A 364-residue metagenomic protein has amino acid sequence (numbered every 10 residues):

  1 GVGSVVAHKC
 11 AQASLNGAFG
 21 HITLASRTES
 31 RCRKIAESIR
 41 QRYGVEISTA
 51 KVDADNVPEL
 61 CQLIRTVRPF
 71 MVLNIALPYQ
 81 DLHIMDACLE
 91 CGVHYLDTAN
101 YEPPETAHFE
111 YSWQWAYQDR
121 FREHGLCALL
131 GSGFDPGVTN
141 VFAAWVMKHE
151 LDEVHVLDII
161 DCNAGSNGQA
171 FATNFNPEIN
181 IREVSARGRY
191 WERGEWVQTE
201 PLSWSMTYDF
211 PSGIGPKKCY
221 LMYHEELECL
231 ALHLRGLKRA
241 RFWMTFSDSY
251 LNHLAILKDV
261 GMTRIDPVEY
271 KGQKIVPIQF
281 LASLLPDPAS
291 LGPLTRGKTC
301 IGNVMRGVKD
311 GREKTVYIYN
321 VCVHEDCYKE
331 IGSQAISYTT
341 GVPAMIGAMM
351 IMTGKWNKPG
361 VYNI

Functional and structural regions predicted by a protein language model:
V2-G3: Hydrophobic/small residue at the entry helix of a nucleotide-binding pocket
H21-T23: Short beta-strand element of Class I
T28-R31: Helix N-cap at the beta1-alpha1 junction of Rossmann-like dinucleotide-binding domains, i.e., the first residues
R42-N56: Rossmann-fold cofactor-recognition segment
D53-R68, Q80: Conserved Rossmann-fold cofactor-binding substructure of NAD(P)-dependent oxidoreductases
I64, R68-N74, Y95-L96: N-terminal Rossmann-like NAD(P) cofactor-binding module of classical short-chain dehydrogenase/reductase
A99-L126: Rossmann-fold NAD(P)-binding glycine/threonine-rich loop
K148-I364: C-terminal catalytic/substrate-binding lobe primarily of soluble NAD(P)-dependent oxidoreductases
